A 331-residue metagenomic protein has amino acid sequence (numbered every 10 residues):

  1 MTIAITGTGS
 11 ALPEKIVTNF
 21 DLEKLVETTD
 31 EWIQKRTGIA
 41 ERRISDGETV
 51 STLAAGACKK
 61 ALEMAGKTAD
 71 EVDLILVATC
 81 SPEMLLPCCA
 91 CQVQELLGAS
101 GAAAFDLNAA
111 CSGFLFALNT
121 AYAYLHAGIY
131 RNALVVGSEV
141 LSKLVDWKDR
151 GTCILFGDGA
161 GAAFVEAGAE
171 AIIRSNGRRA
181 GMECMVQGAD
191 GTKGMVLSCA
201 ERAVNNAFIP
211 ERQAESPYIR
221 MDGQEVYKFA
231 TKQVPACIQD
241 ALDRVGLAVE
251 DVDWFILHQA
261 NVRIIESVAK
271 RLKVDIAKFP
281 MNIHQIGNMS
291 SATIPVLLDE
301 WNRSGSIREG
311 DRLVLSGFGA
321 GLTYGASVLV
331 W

Functional and structural regions predicted by a protein language model:
M1-G47, D149-K228, K232, A236: Condensing-enzyme catalytic core mediating Claisen C-C bond formation in acyl metabolism
I5-G7, I33, A61, V72-I75 (+8 more regions): Buried hydrophobic positions in well-ordered alpha/beta secondary-structure cores of metabolic enzymes
T6, A78, N108, A133-E139 (+3 more regions): Short beta-strand segments
K24-I33, M84-G98, L134-L141, V204-E211 (+1 more regions): Acidic-glycine-rich active-site phosphate/pyrophosphate-binding loop
A55-C58, L62, S81-P82, E95-A103 (+4 more regions): Claisen-condensing/thiolase-fold acyl-transfer catalytic domains that form or cleave C-C bonds in fatty acid
M64, T68-S100: Anion-binding (especially nucleotide phosphate/pyrophosphate-binding) glycine-rich loop and adjoining beta-alpha core
D70-A78, V249-H258: Short glycine-rich phosphate-binding loop at a beta-alpha junction
H126-A160: Flexible, glycine-rich active-site loops centered on histidine and acidic residues that chelate a metal or position
